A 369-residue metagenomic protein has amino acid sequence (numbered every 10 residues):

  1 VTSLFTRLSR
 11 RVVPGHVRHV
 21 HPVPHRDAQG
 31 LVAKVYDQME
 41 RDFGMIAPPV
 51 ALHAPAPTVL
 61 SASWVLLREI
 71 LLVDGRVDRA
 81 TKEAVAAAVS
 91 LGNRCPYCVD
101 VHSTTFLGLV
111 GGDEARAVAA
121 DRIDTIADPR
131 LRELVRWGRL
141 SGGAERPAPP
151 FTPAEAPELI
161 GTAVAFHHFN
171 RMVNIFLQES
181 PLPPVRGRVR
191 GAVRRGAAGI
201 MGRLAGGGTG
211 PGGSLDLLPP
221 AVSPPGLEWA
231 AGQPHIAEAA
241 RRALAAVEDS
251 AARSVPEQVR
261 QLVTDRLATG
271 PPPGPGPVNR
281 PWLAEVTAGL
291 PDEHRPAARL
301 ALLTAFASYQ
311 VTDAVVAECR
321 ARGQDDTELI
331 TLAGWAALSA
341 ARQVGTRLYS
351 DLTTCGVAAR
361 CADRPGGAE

Functional and structural regions predicted by a protein language model:
V1-E369: Hydrophobic alpha-helical segments
